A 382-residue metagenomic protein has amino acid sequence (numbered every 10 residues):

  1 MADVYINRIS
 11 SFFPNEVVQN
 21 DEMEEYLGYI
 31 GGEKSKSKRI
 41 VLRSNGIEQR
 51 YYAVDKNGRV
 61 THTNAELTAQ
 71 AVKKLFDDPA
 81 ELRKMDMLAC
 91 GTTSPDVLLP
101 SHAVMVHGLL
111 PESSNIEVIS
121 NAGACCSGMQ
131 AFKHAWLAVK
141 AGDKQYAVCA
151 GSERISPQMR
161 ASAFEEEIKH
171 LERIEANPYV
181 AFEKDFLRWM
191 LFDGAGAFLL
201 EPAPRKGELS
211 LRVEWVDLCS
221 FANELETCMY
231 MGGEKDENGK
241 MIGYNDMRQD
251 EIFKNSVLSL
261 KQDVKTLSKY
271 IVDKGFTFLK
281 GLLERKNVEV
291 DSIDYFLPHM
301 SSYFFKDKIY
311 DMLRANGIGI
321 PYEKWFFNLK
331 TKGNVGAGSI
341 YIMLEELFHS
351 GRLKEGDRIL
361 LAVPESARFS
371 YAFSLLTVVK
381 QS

Functional and structural regions predicted by a protein language model:
M1-T61, N177-K269, P364, S374-S382: Condensing-enzyme catalytic core mediating Claisen C-C bond formation in acyl metabolism
N7-S10, G91, A122, A147-E153 (+2 more regions): Short beta-strand segments
V18, L99-S101, K133, Q158-A163 (+2 more regions): Short acidic, glycine/serine/threonine-rich loops at helix termini
I40-R83, A89-V97: Metal-dependent C-N hydrolase catalytic cores
A65, A69, S94-D96, S113 (+3 more regions): Claisen-condensing/thiolase-fold acyl-transfer catalytic domains that form or cleave C-C bonds in fatty acid
R83-G91, V290-H299: Short glycine-rich phosphate-binding loop at a beta-alpha junction
D143-E165, F221-Y230, Y303: Acyl-CoA/ACP chain-elongation machinery
S156-A181: Short, flexible helix-coil linker/hinge segments at the edges of structured domains or between repeats
